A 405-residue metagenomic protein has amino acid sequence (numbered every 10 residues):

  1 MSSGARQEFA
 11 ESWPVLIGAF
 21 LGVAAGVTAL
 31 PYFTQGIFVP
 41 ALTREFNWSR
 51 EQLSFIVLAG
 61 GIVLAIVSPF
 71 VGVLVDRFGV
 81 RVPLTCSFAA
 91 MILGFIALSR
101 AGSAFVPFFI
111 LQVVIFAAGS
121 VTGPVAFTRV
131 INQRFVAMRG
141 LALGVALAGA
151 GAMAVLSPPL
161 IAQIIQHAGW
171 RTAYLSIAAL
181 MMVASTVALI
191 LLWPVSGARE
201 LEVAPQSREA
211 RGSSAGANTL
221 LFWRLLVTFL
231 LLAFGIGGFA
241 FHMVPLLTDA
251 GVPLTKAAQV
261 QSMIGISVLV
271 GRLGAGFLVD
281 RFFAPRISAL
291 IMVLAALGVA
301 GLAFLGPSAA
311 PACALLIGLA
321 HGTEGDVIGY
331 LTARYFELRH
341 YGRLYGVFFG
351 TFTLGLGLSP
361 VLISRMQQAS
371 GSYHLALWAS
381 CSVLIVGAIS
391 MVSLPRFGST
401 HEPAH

Functional and structural regions predicted by a protein language model:
Q35-V39, N218-L273, F277, S359: Extracytoplasmic gate region of multi-pass secondary transporters
L42-T43, L74-V75, P159-A168, L247-T248 (+2 more regions): Interfacial helix-cap and linker-helix signal at transmembrane-aqueous boundaries of multi-pass secondary transporters
V67-G79, G271-F283: Helix-to-loop junctions at the C-terminal end of transmembrane segments in multipass secondary transporters
A89-S103, L294-G306: C-terminal ends and interior cores of transmembrane alpha-helices in multi-pass membrane transporters/permeases
V106-T122, L230, A309-T323: Hydrophobic core of transmembrane alpha-helices in multi-pass small-molecule transporters, especially MFS/SLC-type
V113-A148, E337: Cytoplasmic helix-loop-helix junction between adjacent transmembrane helices in 12-TM secondary transporters
A150-S196: Helix-loop-helix hairpin linking two adjacent transmembrane segments in secondary transporters
I264, V268, R281-L331: C-terminal transmembrane helical hairpin of 12-TM major facilitator-type secondary transporters
